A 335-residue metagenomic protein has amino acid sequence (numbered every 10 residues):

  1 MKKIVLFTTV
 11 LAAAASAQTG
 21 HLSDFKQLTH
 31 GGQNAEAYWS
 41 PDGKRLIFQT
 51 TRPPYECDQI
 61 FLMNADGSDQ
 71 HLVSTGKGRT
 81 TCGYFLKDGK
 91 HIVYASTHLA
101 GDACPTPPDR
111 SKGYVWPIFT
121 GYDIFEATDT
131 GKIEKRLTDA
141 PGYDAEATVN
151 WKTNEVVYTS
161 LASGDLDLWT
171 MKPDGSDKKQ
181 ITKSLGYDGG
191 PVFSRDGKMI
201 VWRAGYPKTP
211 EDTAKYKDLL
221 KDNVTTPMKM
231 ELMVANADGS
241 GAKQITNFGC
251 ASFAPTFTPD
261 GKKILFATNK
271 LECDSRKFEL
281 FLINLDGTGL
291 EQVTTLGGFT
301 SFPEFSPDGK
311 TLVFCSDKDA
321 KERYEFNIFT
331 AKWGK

Functional and structural regions predicted by a protein language model:
I4-A13: Sec-dependent N-terminal signal peptides
Q18-G32: A short helix->beta-strand "capping" segment at the edge of beta-propeller domains
D24-Q27, S68-H71, G121, K132-K135 (+3 more regions): Predominantly a core beta-strand signature of beta-propeller blades across repeat-based propeller domains
H30-Q33, T50-I60, T75-T80, A95-D123 (+8 more regions): A flexible loop/linker signature enriched in serine peptidases of the S9 family
P41-D42, K87-D88, W151-K152, R195-D196 (+2 more regions): Residue-level detector of Asp-centered blade-edge/turn motifs that repeat once per structural unit in beta-propeller
G43-I47, I92, V156-V157, I200 (+2 more regions): Hydrophobic beta-strand positions that form the internal "hydrophobic ladder" of WD40/Gbeta-like beta-propeller blades
N64-S68, T128-K132, K172-S176, N236-S240 (+2 more regions): Short loop/turn segments that connect beta-strands within beta-propeller blades
